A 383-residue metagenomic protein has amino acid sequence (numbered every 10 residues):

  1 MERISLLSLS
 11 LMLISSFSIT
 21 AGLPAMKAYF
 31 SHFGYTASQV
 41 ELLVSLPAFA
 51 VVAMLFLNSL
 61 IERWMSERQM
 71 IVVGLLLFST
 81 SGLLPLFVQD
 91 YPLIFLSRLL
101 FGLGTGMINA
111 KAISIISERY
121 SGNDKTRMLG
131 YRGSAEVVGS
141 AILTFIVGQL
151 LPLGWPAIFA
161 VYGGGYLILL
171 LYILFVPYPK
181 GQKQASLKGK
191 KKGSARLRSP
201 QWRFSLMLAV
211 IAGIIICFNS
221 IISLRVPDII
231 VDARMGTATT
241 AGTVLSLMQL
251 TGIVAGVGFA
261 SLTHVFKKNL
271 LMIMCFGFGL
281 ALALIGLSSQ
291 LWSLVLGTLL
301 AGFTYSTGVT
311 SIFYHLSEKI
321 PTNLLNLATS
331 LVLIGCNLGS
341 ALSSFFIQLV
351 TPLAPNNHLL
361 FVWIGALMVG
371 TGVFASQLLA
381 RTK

Functional and structural regions predicted by a protein language model:
A53-Y91: Conserved MFS/SLC helix-loop-helix module at the cytosolic interface between two early adjacent transmembrane helices
M54-S66, A255-K267, T351: Helix-to-loop junctions at the C-terminal end of transmembrane segments in multipass secondary transporters
S81, P92-L100, W292-L300: Paired small-residue
Y91, L99-A135: Cytoplasmic helix-loop-helix junction between adjacent transmembrane helices in 12-TM secondary transporters
M107-Y120, T307-P321: Intracellular juxtamembrane helix-capping segments at the cytosolic ends of symmetry-related transmembrane helices
N123, Y131-P177, G181: Helix-loop-helix hairpin linking two adjacent transmembrane segments in secondary transporters
F204-S246, G252: Extracytoplasmic gate region of multi-pass secondary transporters
S317-P355: A late C-terminal transmembrane helix in Major Facilitator Superfamily
